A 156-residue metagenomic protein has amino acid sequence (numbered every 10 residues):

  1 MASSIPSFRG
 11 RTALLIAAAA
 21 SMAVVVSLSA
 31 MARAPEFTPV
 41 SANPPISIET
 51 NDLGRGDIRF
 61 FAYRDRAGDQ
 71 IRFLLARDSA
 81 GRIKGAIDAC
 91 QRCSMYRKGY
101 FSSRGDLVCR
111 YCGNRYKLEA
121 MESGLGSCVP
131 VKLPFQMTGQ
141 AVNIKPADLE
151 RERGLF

Functional and structural regions predicted by a protein language model:
A2-I5, V25: Acidic, serine-rich low-complexity intrinsically disordered regions
S4-A17: Bacterial N-terminal signal peptides that target proteins for export
I16-V25: Bacterial N-terminal signal peptides
L28-P44, L107-A120: Short, basic/low-complexity N-terminal boundary segments at the transition from targeting/disordered tails
A30-Y100, F135-F156: N-terminal pre-ligand scaffold of iron-sulfur
A86-A89, G99, D106-R115: Active-site scaffold segments
R97-S102, E119-M121: Short Cys/His-rich "knuckle" micro-motifs
R104-C112, S123-L133: Short cysteine/histidine-rich metal-coordination sites, predominantly Zn2+-binding motifs
